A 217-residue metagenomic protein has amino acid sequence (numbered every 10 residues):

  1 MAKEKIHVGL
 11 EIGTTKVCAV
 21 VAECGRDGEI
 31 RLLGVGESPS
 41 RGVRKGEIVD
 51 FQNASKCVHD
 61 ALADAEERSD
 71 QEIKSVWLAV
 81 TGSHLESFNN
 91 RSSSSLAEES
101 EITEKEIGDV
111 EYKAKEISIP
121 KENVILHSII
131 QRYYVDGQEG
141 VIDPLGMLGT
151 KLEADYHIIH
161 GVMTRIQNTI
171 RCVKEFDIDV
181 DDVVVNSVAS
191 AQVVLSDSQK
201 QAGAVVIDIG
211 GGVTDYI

Functional and structural regions predicted by a protein language model:
M1-K16, V20-I207: Nucleotide/phosphate-binding catalytic cleft detector across ATP-hydrolyzing and phosphate-transferring enzymes
V206-D208, G212-I217: Basic (Lys/Arg-enriched) interaction patch that binds polyanionic ligands
